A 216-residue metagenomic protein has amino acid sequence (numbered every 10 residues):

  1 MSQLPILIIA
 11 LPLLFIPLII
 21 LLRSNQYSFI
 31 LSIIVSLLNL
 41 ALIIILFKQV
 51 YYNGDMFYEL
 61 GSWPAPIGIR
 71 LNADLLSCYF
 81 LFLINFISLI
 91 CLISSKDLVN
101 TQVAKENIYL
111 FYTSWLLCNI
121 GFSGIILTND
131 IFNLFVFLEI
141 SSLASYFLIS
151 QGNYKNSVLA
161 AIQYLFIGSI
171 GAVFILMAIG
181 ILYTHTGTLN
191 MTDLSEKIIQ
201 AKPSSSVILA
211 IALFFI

Functional and structural regions predicted by a protein language model:
M1-L11, L75-F86, I131-A144, S205-I216: Structural signature of hydrophobic alpha-helical transmembrane segments
M1-L4, L18-T113, D193-E196: Transmembrane helix-loop-helix hairpins at membrane boundaries of multipass inner-membrane proteins
I6, A10, L14-F15, Y52 (+3 more regions): Specific lipid-exposed transmembrane alpha-helices and their immediate membrane-water interface residues in multi-pass
I8-P12, S32-V35, I84, W115 (+2 more regions): Residue-level recognition of transmembrane alpha-helices in multi-pass small-molecule transporters/permeases
L13-I16, L40, L89, L116-N119 (+1 more regions): Small-residue-rich packing faces within the transmembrane alpha-helices of Major Facilitator Superfamily
I16-P17, I43, A178, L209-L213: Small-residue hotspots
P17-L21, S94-N107, Y146-K155, I181-T184 (+1 more regions): Helix-loop junctions at the membrane interface of multi-pass solute transporters
L110-L117, G121-A210: Alpha-helical multi-pass transmembrane bundles of energy-transducing inner-membrane proteins
